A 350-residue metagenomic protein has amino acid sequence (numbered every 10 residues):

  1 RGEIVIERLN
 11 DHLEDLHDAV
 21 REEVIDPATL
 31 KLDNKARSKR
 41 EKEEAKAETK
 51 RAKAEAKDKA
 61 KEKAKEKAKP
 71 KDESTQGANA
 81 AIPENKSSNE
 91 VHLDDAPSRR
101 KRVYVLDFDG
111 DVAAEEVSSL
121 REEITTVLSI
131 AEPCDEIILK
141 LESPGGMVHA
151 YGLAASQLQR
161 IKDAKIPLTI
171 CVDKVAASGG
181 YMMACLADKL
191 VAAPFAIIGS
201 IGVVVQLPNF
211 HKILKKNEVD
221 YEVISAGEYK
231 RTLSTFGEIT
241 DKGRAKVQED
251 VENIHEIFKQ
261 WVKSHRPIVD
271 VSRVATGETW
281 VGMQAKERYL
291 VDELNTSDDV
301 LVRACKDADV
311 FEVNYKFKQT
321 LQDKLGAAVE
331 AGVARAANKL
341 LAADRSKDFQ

Functional and structural regions predicted by a protein language model:
R1-T169, V175-A176, K189-A193, V204-Q350: N-terminal organellar transit peptides
G180: DNA breakage-rejoining catalytic core of tyrosine-based enzymes
M183-K189: Alpha-helix C-terminal capping segments
